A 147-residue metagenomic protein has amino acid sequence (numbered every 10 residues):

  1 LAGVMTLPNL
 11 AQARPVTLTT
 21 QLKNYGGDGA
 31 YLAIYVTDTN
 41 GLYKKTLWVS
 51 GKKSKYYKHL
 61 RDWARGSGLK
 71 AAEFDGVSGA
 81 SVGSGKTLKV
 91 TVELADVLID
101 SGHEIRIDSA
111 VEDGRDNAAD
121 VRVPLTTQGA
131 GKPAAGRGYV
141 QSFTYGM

Functional and structural regions predicted by a protein language model:
L1-M5: Sec-dependent N-terminal signal peptides
T6-A13: Sec/Tat signal peptide C-region and signal peptidase I cleavage site
P15-G26: Short amphipathic, basic-aromatic surface patches that mediate peripheral association with negatively charged
N24-G27, D113-R115: Extended, low-complexity, turn-rich repeat/linker tracts enriched in Gly/Pro/Ser/Thr and Asp/Glu that occur
D28-L32: Short coil-to-beta strand junction motifs in C2/discoidin
A33-T37, R106-D108: Beta-strand signatures of extracellular beta-sandwich domains
T39-S101: Structured domain cores in non-transmembrane regions
L94, D100-M147: Glycine-rich, aromatic-bearing surface loops/beta-hairpins
